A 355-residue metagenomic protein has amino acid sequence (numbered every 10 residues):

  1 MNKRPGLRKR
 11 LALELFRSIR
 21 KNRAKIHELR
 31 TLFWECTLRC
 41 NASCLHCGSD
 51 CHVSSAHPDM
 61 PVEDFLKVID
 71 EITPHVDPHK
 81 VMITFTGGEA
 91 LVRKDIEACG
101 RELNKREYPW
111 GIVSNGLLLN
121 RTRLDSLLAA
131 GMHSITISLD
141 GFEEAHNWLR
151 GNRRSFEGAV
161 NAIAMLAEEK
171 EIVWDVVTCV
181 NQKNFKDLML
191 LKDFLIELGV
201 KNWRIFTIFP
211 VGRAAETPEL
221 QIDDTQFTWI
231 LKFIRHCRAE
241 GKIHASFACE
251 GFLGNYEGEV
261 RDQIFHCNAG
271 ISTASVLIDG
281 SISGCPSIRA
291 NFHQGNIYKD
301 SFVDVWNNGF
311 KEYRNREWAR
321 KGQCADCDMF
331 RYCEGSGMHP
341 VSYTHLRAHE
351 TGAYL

Functional and structural regions predicted by a protein language model:
M1, S55, A129-A130, S134-T273 (+3 more regions): Radical SAM enzyme [4Fe-4S]-AdoMet core and its adjacent flexible, acidic and glycine-rich loops/tails across
N2-S134, I222: Conserved alpha-helical substructure of the radical SAM core
K9-E28, E250-Y256, H293-E317: Short, charged low-complexity linear segments at domain edges
C40, C44-C47, C267, C285 (+2 more regions): Short cysteine clusters
A56-M60, S336-S342: Short cysteine/histidine-rich zinc-coordinating motifs and their immediately flanking basic loops
R261-I264, I288-G335: Membrane-interface junctions of multi-pass transporters
T344-T351: Conserved small/polar residues in nucleotide/adenosyl-binding loops
